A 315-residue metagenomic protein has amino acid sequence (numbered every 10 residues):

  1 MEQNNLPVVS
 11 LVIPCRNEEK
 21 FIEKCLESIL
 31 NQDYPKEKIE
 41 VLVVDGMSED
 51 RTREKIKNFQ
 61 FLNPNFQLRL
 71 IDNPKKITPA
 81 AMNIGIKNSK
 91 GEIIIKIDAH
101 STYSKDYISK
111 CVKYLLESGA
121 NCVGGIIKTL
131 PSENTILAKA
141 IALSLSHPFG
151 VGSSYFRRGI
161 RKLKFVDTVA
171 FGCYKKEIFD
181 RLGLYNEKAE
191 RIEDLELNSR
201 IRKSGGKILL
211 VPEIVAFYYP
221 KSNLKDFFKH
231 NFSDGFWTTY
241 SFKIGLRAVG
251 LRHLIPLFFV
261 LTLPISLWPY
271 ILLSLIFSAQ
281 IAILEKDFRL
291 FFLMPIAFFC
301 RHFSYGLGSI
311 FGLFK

Functional and structural regions predicted by a protein language model:
E27-K38: Short, acidic, metal-binding catalytic loop of nucleotide-sugar glycosyltransferases
S28, D45-E54, K75, D98-T102: A conserved acidic beta->alpha catalytic loop
R51, A99-Y114, S199: Acidic donor-binding/catalytic loop of UDP-sugar-dependent glycosyltransferases, especially processive GT2
N73-S89, K110, V169: Glycine-rich, basic loop-to-helix element that forms the pyrophosphate-binding segment of sugar-nucleotide handling
I94: Short aromatic/hydrophobic "clamp" motif used to bind/position activated sugar donors
D106-K139, L143, I214-V215, Y219: Conserved donor NDP-sugar-binding/catalytic core segment of glycosyltransferases
P131, D180, N186-L246: Catalytic donor/gating beta->alpha subdomain of glycosyltransferases that bind UDP-sugars
F258-K315: Membrane-embedded multi-pass helical conduit in multi-pass membrane proteins, especially envelope-biosynthetic
